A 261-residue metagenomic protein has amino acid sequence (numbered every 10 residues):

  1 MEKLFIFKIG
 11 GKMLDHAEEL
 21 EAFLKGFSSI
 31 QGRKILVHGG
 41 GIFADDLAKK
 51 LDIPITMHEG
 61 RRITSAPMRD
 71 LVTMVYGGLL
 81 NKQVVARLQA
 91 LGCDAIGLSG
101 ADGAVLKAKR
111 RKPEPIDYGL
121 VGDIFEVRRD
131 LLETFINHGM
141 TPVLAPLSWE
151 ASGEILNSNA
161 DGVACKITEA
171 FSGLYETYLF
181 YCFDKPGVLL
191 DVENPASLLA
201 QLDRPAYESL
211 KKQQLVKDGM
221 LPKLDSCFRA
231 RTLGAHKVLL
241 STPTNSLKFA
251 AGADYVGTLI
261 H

Functional and structural regions predicted by a protein language model:
M1-H261: C-terminal catalytic "cap/lid" subdomain
